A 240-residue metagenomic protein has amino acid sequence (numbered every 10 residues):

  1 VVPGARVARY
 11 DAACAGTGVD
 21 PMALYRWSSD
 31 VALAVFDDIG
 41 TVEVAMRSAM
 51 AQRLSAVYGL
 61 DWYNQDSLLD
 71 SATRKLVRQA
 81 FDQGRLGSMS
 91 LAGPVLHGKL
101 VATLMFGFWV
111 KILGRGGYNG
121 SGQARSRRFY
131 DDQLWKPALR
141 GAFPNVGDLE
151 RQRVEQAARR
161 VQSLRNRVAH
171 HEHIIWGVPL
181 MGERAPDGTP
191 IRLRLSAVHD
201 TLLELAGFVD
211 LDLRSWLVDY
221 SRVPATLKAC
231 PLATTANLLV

Functional and structural regions predicted by a protein language model:
V1-V240: Amphipathic alpha-helical interface elements
